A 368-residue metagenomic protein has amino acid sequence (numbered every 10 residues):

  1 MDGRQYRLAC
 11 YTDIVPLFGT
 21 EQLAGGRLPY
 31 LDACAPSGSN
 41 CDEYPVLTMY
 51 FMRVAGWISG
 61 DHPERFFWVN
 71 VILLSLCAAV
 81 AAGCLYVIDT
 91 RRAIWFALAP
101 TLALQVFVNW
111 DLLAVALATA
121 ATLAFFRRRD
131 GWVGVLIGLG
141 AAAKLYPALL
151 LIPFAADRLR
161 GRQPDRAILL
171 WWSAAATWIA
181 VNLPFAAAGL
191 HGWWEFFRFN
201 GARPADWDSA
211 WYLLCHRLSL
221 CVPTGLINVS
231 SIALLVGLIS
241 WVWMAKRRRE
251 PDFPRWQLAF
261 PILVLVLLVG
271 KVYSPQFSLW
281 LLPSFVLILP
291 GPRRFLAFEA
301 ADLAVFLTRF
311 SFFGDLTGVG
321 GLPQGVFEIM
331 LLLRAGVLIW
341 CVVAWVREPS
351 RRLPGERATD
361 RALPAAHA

Functional and structural regions predicted by a protein language model:
M1-E195, N228-A368: Multi-pass membrane glycosyltransferase architecture that uses lipid-linked
F185-A233: Periplasmic/ER-lumenal interhelical loops and adjacent helix-loop junctions in multi-pass membrane proteins
